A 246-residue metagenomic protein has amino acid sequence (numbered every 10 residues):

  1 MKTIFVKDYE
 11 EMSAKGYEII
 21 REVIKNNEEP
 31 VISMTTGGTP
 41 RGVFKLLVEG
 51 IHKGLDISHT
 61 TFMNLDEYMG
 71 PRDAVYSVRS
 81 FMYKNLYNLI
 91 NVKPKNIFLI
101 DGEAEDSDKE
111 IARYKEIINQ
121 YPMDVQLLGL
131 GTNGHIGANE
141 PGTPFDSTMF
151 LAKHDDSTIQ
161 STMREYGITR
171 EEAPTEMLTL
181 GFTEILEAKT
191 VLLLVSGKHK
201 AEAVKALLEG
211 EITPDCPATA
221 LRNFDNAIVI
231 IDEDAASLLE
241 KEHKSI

Functional and structural regions predicted by a protein language model:
M1-I32: N-terminal glycine-/serine-/threonine-rich phosphate-binding loop
M12, D56-L127: Ligand-binding beta-strand-loop-alpha-helix segment within the catalytic cores of soluble metabolic enzymes
N26-I51: Glycine-rich N-terminal segment of FAD-binding domains in flavoprotein oxidoreductases, spanning the beta-loop-helix
P30-T39, I117-T143: A glycine-rich beta-strand to alpha-helix segment that forms a phosphate/ribose-binding loop at ligand/cofactor sites
M34-G37, N64, I100-D101, L127-L130 (+2 more regions): Short beta-strand segments
L46-D56, S80, P141-F150, G210: A glycine- and small-aliphatic-rich helix-loop capping segment at beta-alpha/alpha-beta transitions that lines
G137-F182: Class I SAM-dependent methyltransferase SAM-binding "motif I" and its flanking Rossmann-like core
L180-T183, E187-I246: ATP/nucleoside-binding phosphotransfer catalytic cores, i.e., glycine-rich phosphate-binding loops
